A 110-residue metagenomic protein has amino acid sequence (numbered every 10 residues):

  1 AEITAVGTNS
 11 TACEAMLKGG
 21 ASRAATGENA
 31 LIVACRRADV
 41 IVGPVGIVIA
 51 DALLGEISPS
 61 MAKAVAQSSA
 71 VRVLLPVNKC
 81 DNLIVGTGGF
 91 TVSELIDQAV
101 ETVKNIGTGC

Functional and structural regions predicted by a protein language model:
A1, Q67-R72: A short helix->loop->beta-strand "cap" motif at the edges of active sites that frequently abuts
T4-A25, N82-V85: N-terminal beta-loop-helix "entrance" segment that forms/cooperates in small-molecule cofactor or anionic ligand
G7-S10, N29, G46-I47, V77-C80: Short, ordered loop/turn segments at secondary-structure junctions
G7-T11, V33-R36, E56, S60 (+1 more regions): Conserved active-site and cofactor/substrate-binding residues in soluble primary-metabolism enzymes
M16-L17, I32-C35, A64-Q67: Solvent-exposed alpha-helices and their adjacent loops that cap or buttress functional pockets in soluble metabolic
G20-A24, G43, F90-S93: Short, hinge-like loop/turn segments at secondary-structure boundaries
A25-M61: Glycine-rich phosphate-binding loop
L74-C110: Short, glycine-/small-residue-rich phosphate/pyrophosphate-handling segment
